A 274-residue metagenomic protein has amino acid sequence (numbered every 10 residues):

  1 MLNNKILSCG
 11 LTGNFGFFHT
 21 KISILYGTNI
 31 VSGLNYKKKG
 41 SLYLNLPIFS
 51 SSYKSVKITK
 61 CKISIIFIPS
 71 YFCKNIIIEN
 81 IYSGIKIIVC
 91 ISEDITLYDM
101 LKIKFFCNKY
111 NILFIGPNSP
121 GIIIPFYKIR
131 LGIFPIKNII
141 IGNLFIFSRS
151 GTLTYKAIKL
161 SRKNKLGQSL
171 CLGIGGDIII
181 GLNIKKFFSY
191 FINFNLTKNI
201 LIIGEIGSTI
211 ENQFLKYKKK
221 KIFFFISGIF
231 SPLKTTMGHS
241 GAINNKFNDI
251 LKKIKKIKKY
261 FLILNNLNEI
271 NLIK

Functional and structural regions predicted by a protein language model:
M1-K274: Catalytic-core regions of core metabolic enzymes, especially those transforming organic acids/acyl-group intermediates
